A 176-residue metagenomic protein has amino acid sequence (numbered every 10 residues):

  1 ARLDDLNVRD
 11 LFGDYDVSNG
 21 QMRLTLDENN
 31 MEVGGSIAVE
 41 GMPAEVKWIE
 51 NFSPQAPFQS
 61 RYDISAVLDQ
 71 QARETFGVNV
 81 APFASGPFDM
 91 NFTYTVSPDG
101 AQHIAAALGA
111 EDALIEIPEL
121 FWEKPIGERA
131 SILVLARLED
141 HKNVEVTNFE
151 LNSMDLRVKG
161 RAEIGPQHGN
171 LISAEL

Functional and structural regions predicted by a protein language model:
A1-R9, D112-A113: Core structural elements
D10-A105, A113-L176: Interface amphipathic segments
